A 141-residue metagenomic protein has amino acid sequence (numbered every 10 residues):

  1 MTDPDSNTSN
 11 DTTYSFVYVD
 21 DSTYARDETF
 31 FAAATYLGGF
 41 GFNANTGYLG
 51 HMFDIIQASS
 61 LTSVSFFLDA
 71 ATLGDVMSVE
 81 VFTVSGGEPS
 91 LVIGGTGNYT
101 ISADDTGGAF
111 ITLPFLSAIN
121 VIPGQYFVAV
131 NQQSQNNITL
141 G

Functional and structural regions predicted by a protein language model:
M1, F127: Short, surface-exposed ligand- or partner-binding patches at beta-edge/loop junctions that are enriched in aromatics
T2-N7: Short, solvent-exposed loop/turn segments at the edges of extracellular beta-sandwich modules
N10-G87, I119-Q125, N131-G141: Beta-sheet-rich sandwich/jelly-roll-like modules and their strand-loop junctions
T23-D27, S102-A109: Short, surface-exposed linear segments at secondary-structure transitions and domain or protein termini
A32, V92-D105: Solvent-exposed serine/threonine-rich low-complexity stretches and specific carbohydrate-binding patches
F42, H51-D54, S90, Y99-I101 (+1 more regions): Intrinsically disordered, low-complexity, compositionally biased regions/tails
I101, L116-N120: Short, Lys/Arg-enriched charge-dense amphipathic segments
G108-S117: Exposed aromatic-hydrophobic patches
